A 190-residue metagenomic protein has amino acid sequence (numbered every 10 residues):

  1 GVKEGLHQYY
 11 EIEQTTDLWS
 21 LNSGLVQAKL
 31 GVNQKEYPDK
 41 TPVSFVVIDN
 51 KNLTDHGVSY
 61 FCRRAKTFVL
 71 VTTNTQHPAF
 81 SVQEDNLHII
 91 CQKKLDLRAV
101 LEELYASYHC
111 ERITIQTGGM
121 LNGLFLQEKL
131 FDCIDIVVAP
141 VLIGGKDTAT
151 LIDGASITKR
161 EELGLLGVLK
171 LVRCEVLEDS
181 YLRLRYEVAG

Functional and structural regions predicted by a protein language model:
G1-G190: Enzymes that bind and transform nitrogen-containing heteroaromatic metabolites
